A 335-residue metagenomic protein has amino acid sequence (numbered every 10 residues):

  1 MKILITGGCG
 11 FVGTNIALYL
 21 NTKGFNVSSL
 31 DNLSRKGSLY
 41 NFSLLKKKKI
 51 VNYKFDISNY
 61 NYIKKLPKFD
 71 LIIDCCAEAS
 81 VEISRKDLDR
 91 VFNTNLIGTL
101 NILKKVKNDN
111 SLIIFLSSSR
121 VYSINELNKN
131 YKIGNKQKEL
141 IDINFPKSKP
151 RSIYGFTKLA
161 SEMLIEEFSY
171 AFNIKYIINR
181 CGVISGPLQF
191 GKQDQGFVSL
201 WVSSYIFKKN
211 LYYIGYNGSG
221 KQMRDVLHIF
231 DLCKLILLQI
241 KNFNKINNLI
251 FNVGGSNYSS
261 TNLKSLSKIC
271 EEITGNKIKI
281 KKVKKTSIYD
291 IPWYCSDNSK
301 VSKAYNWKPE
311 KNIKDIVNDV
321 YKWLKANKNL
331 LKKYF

Functional and structural regions predicted by a protein language model:
M1-G182: N-terminal Rossmann-like NAD(P)+-binding domain of SDR-like oxidoreductases, especially those catalyzing
N15-I16, Y205-F335: C-terminal substrate-binding subdomain of Rossmann-fold SDR/epimerase-dehydratase oxidoreductases
G37, S123, G186, I288-D290 (+1 more regions): Generic structural signal for helix capping and beta-alpha/helix-loop junctions
L39-F42, E162, S199, S260-K264 (+1 more regions): Short, surface-exposed alpha-helical segments at coil->helix boundaries
S58, K158, R180, L188 (+3 more regions): Short, cationic motifs built from Arg/Lys/His that form the positively charged side of catalytic pockets
K86-D87, L188-Q193, P292: Short, solvent-exposed loop/turn segments at secondary-structure boundaries
L127-L140, I153, M163-I240, L266-I273: NAD(P)-dependent short-chain dehydrogenase/reductase
